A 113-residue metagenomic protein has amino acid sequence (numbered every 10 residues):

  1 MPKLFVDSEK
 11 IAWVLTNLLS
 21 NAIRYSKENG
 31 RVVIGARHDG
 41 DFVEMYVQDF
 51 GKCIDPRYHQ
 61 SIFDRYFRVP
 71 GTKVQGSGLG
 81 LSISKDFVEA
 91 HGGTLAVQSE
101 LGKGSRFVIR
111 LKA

Functional and structural regions predicted by a protein language model:
K3-V6: Conserved micro-motifs of the catalytic ATP-binding
A22-I23: Short helix-loop "hinge" at the ATP-lid/N-box region of the Bergerat-fold HATPase_c
N29-D41: Short beta-strand/loop element within the Bergerat-fold HATPase_c
F42, I54-Y66: Short conserved segment of the HATPase_c
D49: Acidic ATP/Mg2+-coordinating residue in the GHKL
G80, S84: Short alpha-helical Gxxx[C/S/T] motif in the catalytic ATP-binding
